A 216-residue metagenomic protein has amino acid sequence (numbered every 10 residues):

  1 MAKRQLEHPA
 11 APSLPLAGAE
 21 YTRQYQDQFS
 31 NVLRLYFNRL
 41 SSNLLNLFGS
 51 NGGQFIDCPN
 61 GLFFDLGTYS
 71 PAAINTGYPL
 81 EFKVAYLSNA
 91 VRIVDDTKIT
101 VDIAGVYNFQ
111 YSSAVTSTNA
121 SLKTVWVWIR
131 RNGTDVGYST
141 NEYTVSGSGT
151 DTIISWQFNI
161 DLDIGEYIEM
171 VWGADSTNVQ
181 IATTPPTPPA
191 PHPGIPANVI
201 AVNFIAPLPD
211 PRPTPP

Functional and structural regions predicted by a protein language model:
A2-R4, Q26, S30, R34 (+2 more regions): Extracellular jelly-roll beta-sandwich "head" domains, especially the C-terminal globular C1q domain
H8-A17: Long, low-complexity or tandemly repetitive, helically biased scaffold regions used for multimeric assembly/adhesion
E20-Q24: Charged, low-complexity interaction regions
